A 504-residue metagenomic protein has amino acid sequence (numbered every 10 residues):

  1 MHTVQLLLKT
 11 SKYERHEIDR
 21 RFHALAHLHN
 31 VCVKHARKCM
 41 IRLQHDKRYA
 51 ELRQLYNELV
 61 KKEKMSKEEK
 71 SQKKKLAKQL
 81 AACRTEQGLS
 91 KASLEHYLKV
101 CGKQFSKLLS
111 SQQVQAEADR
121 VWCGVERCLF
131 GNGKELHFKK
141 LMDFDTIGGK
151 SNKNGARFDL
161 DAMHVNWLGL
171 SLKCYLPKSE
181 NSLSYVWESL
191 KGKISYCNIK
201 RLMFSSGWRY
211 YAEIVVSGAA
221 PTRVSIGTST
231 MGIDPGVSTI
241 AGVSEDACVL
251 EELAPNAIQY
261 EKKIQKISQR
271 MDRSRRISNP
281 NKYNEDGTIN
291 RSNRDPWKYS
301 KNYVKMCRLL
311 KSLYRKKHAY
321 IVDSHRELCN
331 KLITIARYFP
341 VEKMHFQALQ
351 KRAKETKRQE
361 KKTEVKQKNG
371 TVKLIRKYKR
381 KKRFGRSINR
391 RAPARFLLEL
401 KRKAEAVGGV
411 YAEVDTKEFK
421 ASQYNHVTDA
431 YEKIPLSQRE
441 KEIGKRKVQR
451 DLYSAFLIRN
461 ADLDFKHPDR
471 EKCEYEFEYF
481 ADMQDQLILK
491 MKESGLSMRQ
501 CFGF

Functional and structural regions predicted by a protein language model:
M1-S110, G287, K298, E471 (+3 more regions): Long, compositionally biased intrinsically disordered regions
T3-Q5, W208-F504: Positively charged, helix-rich recognition surfaces that bind polyanionic ligands
V4-L8, L172-K178, E188, L250-L253: Generic detection of short hydrophobic beta-strand segments and adjacent strand-loop junctions
E17, R21, Q113-E117, S324 (+2 more regions): Short amphipathic alpha-helical segments
H29-A36, M40, V125-N132, T239 (+2 more regions): A generic secondary-structure signal for well-formed alpha-helical elements
C32, A116-C128, L452-D462: Stable alpha-helical structural segments in soluble proteins, enriched in small hydrophobic residues
H45-E58, H137-G155, G287-K298, F477-E493: Amphipathic alpha-helical surface "interface" segments used for docking/oligomerization or membrane association within
Y56-S205, R380, G385-R390, L398: Acidic carboxylate diad motif detector
